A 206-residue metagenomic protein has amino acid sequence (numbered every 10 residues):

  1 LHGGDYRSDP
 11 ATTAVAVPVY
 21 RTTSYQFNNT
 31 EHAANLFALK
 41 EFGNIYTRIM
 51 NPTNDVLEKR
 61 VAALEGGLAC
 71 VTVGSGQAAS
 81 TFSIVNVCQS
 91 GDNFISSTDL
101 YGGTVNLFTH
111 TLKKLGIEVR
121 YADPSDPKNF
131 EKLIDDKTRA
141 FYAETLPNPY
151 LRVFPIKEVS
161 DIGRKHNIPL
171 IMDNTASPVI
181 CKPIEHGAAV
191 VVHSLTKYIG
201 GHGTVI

Functional and structural regions predicted by a protein language model:
L1-Y20: Short conserved active-site loop signatures built around small residues
H2, A11, N28-N29, A33-L36 (+3 more regions): Active-site C-terminal subdomain of aminotransferase-like
R7-S8, C70-I206: Conserved PLP-enzyme active-site core in the AAT-like
A14-V15, R21-E31: N-terminal glycine-rich beta->alpha transition that marks the start or flank of a dinucleotide-binding site
R21, Q26, Y46, M172-A176: Long, contiguous hydrophobic alpha-helical segments, chiefly transmembrane helices and signal peptides
N29-T81, G103-T111: Conserved N-terminal alpha-helix of the aminotransferase class I/II PLP-enzyme fold
